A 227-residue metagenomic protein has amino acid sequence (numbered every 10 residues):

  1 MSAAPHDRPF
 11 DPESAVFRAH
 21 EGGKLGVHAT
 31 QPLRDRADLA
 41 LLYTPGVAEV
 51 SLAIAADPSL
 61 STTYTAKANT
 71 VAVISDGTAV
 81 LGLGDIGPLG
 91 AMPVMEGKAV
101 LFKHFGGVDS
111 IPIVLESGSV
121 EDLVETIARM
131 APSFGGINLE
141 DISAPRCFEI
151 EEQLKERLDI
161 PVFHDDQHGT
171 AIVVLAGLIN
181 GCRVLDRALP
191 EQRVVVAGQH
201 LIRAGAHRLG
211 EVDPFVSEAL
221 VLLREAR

Functional and structural regions predicted by a protein language model:
S2-I160: N-terminal ligand-binding/catalytic initiation module
T44, V100, L189, P214 (+1 more regions): Short, charged/polar low-complexity linear motifs in solvent-exposed/disordered segments
L81, I86-G106, L158, H164 (+2 more regions): Glycine-rich phosphate/diphosphate-binding loop of Rossmann-like nucleotide-binding domains
M130-I142, D159-I172, E191, D213-F215: Short, Lys/Arg-enriched charge-dense amphipathic segments
H207-E225: N-terminal targeting segments
